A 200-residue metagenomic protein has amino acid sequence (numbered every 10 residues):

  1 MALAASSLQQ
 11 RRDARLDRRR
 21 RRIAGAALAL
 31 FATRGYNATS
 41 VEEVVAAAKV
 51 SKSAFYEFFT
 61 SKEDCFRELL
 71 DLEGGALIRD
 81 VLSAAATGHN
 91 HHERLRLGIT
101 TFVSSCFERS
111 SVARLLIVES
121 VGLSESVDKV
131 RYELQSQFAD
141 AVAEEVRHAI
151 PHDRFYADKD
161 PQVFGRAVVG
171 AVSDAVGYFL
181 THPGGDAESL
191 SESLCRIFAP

Functional and structural regions predicted by a protein language model:
M1-R18: N-terminal intrinsically disordered/low-complexity leader segments
R15, R19-A27, V44, L69-L77 (+1 more regions): Generic hydrophobic, amphipathic alpha-helix propensity
R19, I23-F31, F102, V172: Short hydrophobic clusters on alpha-helical segments that form packing/core surfaces in small helical domains
R22, L30-D64, E68: Helix-turn-helix
F59, V118-L123: Short helix-capping/turn signature of helix-turn-helix
E68, L82-S111, P161-V168, E188-S191: Hydrophobic alpha-helical connector segments
G75-R79, E125-H152, Q162-R166, E192: Amphipathic alpha-helical packing segments from all-alpha helical-bundle domains
R114-V118, D128, I150-I197: Hydrophobic/aromatic-rich alpha-helical bundle segments in the mid-to-C-terminal region
